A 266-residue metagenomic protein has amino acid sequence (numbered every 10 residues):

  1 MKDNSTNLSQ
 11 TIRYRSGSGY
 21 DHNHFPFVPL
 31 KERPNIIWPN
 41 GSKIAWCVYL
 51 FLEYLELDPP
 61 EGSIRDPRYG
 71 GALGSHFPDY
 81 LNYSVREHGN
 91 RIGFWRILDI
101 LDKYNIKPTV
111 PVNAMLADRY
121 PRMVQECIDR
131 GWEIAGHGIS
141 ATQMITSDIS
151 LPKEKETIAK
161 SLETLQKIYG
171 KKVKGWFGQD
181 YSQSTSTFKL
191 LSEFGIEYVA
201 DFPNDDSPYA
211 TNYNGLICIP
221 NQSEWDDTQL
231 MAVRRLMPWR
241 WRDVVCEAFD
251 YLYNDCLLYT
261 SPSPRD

Functional and structural regions predicted by a protein language model:
K2-D3, N7-N40, E163-L257: Active-site-adjacent pocket scaffolds in enzyme catalytic domains
N7-E133: Active-site beta->alpha N-cap acidic-glycine motif
L50, G136, A200, R265: Active-site flanking residues adjacent to catalytic metal/cofactor-binding acidic residues
Y54, S140, N204, D266: Short, glycine/acidic-enriched loop or turn micro-motifs at the edges of active sites
Y69-V85, W95, D102-T185, N214-L216 (+2 more regions): Metal-dependent polysaccharide deacetylase catalytic core of the NodB/CE4 family, i.e., the active-site-bearing domain
I92, R96, E156, K160 (+2 more regions): A non-catalytic, amphipathic alpha-helix used as a structural packing/dimerization or gating element in enzyme scaffolds
Y259-D266: Conserved small/polar residues in nucleotide/adenosyl-binding loops
